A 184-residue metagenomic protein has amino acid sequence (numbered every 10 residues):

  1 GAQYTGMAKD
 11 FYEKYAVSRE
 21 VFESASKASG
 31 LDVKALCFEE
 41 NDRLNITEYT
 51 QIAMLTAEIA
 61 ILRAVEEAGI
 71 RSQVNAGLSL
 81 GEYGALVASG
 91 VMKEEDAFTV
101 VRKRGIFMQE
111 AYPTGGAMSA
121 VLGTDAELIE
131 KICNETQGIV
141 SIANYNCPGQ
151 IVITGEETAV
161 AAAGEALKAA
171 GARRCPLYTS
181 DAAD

Functional and structural regions predicted by a protein language model:
G1-A76, I153: Helix-rich "cap/lid" substructures immediately adjacent to catalytic or cofactor-binding pockets
G1-Q3, K27-S29, S89-S180: Alpha/beta catalytic cores of group-transfer enzymes, especially the acyltransferase/condensing modules of polyketide
G77, G81: Gly/Ala-rich beta-loop-alpha elbow adjacent to hydrolase catalytic centers
G84-A88: Hydrolases whose catalytic domains are alpha/beta-hydrolase-1, hotdog thioesterase, or metallo-beta-lactamase-like
A182-D184: Positively charged, low-complexity/disordered segments
